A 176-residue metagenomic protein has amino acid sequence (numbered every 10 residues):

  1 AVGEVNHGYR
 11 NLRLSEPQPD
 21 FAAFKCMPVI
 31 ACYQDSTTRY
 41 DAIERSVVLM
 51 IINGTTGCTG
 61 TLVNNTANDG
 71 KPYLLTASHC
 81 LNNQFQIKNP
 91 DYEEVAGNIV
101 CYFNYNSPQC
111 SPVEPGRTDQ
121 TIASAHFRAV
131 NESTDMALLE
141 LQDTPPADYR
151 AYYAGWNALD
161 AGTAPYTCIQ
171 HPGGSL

Functional and structural regions predicted by a protein language model:
A1-L176: Serine endopeptidase catalytic core focused on the charge-relay Asp
